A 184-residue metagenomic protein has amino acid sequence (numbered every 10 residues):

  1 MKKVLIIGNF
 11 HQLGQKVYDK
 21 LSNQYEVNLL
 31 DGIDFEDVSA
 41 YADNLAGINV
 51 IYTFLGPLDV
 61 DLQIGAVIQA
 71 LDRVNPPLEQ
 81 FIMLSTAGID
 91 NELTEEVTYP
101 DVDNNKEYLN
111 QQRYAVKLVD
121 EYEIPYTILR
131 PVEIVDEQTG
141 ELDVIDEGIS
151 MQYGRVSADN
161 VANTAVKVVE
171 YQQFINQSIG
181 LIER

Functional and structural regions predicted by a protein language model:
K2-N23: N-terminal Rossmann NAD(P)H-binding glycine-rich loop of SDR-like oxidoreductase domains
H11, D101-R113, M151-D159: Short-chain dehydrogenase/reductase
V17, A165, V169: Hydrophobic "lid"/C-terminal helical patch of Rossmann-like NAD(P)-dependent dehydrogenase/epimerase domains
E26-V74, I89-D90: NAD(P)H-binding glycine-rich loop region in Rossmannoid oxidoreductase-like domains and their noncatalytic homologs
L58-D143: Glycine-/Pro-rich loop/turn segments that contact NAD(P) or position catalytic residues in Rossmann-like domains
L129, Q152-V166, Q177: Substrate-positioning beta->alpha
Q138-D143, V169-Q177: Glycine/proline-rich active-site loop of Rossmann-fold NAD(P)-dependent oxidoreductases
S178-R184: Short-chain dehydrogenase/reductase
